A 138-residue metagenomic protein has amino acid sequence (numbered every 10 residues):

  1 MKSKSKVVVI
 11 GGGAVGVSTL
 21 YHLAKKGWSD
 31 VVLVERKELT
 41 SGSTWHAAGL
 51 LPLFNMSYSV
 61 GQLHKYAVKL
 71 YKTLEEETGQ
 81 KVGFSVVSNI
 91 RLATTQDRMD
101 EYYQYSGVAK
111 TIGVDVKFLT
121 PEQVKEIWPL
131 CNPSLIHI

Functional and structural regions predicted by a protein language model:
M1-V15, V32: Beta1/beta-strand and adjacent pyrophosphate-binding region of the FAD-binding site in flavoprotein oxidoreductases
L23-A24, A109: Hydrophobic alpha-helical packing residues
A24-W45: Glycine-rich FAD pyrophosphate-binding loop
T40, W128-P133: FAD-binding beta-loop-beta segment adjacent to the flavin cofactor pocket
G49-L130: Dinucleotide-binding Rossmann-like beta1-alpha1 core, especially the glycine-rich loop that anchors the ADP
I136-I138: Conserved small/polar residues in nucleotide/adenosyl-binding loops
